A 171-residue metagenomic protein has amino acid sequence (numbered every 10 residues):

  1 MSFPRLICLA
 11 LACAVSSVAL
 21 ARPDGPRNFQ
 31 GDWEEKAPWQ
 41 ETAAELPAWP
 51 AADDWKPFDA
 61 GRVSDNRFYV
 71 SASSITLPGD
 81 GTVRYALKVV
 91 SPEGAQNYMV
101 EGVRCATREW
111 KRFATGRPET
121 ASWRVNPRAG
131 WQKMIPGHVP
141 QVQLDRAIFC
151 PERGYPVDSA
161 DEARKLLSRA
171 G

Functional and structural regions predicted by a protein language model:
M1-C8: Bacterial N-terminal signal peptides that target proteins for export
A10-C13: Short, linear, compositionally biased motifs with a strong N-terminal bias
V15-A19: N-terminal signal peptide c-region/cleavage motif recognized by signal peptidases
R22-V100: N-terminal secretory signal peptides
K88-V90, R104, T115: A generic structural motif
M99-E109: A short, surface-exposed beta-strand/turn
T107-K133: A short, surface-exposed interaction/processing loop segment used at functional sites
W123-G171: C-terminal partner/receptor-binding element of secreted or periplasmic proteins
